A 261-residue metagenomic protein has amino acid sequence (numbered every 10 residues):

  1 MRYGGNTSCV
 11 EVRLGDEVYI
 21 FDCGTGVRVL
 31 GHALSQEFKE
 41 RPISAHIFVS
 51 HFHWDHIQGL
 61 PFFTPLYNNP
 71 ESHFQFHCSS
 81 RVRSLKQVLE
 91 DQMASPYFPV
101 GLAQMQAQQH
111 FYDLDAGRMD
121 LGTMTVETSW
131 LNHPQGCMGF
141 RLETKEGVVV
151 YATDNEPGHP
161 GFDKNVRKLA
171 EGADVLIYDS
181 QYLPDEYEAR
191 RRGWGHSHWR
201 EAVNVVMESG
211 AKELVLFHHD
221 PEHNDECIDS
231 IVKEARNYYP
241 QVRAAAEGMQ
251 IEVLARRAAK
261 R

Functional and structural regions predicted by a protein language model:
M1-V150, P160-G161, V166, D229-K260: Binuclear metal-dependent hydrolase catalytic cores
F21, S50, A152-T153, Y178-S180 (+1 more regions): Active-site flanking residues adjacent to catalytic metal/cofactor-binding acidic residues
S79, D154, H219-D220: Short strand-loop junctions, especially beta-strand C-caps/beta-turns that link beta-sheets to coils or alpha-helices
G158-E247: Cap/insert and terminal regions of metallo-dependent hydrolase folds
